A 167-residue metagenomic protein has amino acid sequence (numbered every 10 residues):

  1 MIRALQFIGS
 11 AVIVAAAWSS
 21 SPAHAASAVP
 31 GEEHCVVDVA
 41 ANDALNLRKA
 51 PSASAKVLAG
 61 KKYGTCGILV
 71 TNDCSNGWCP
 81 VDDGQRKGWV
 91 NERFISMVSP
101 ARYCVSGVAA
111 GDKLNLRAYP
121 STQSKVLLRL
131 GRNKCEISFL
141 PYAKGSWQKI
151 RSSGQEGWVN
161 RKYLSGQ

Functional and structural regions predicted by a protein language model:
M1-G9: Bacterial N-terminal signal peptides that target proteins for export
V14-P22: C-terminal segment of classical bacterial N-terminal signal peptides
A26-E33, I68, D82-S106, R151-Q167: Boundary regions of SH3-family modules and the immediately adjacent low-complexity/disordered segments in eukaryotic
P30-E32, V36-A41, I68-D73, V105-A110 (+1 more regions): A structural signal for short, hydrophobic beta-strand segments that form beta-sheets in beta-rich/all-beta domains
A41-A44, R48, A101-G131: Extracytoplasmic/periplasm-facing segments of secreted or lipoprotein envelope proteins
K49-Y63, L69-N72, A118-R132, S138-Y142: SH3/SH3-like (including bacterial SH3b) beta-barrel domains that bind proline-rich motifs or cell-wall ligands
S75-P80, G145-K149: Short aromatic-glycine-enriched beta-strand elements
